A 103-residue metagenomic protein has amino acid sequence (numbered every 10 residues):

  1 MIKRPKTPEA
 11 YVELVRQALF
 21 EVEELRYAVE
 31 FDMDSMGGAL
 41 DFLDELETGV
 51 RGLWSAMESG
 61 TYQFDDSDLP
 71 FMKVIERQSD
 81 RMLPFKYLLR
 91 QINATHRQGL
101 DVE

Functional and structural regions predicted by a protein language model:
M1-G37: Short terminal alpha-helical segments
P5-T7, G60-K73: Short cationic/low-complexity microdomains
A10, L14-E21, E45, G49 (+2 more regions): Charge-rich, solvent-exposed alpha-helical interaction surfaces
A18-E30, W54, T61, D68 (+1 more regions): Extended amphipathic alpha-helical scaffold segments
A39-S59: Amphipathic, interaction-prone secondary-structure segments
D66-E103: Amphipathic alpha-helical binding modules
